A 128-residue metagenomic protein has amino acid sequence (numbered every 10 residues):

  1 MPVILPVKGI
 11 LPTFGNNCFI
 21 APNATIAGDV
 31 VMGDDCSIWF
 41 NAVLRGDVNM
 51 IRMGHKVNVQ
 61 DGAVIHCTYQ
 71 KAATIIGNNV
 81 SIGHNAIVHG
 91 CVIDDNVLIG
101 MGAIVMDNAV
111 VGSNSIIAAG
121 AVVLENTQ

Functional and structural regions predicted by a protein language model:
M1-V3: Acidic/polar low-complexity surface segments
V7-Q128: Structural signal for interior beta-strand "rungs" in well-ordered beta-sheet cores of soluble enzyme domains
